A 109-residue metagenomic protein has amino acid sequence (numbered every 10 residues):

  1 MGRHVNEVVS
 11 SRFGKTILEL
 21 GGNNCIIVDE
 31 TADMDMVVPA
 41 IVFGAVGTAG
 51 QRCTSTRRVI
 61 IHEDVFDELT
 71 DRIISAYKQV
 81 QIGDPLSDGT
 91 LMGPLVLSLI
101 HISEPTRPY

Functional and structural regions predicted by a protein language model:
M1-S103: ALDH superfamily catalytic-core signature
E104-Y109: Short "domain-exit" segments at the C-terminal end of structured domains
